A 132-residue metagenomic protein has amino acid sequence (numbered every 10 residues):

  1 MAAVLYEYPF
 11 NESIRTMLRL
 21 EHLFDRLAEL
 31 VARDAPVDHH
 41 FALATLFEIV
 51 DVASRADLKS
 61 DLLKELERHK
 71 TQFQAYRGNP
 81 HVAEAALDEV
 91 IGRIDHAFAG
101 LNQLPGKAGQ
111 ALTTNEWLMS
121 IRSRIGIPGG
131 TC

Functional and structural regions predicted by a protein language model:
M1-C132: Surface-exposed peri-terminal alpha-helical interaction modules
